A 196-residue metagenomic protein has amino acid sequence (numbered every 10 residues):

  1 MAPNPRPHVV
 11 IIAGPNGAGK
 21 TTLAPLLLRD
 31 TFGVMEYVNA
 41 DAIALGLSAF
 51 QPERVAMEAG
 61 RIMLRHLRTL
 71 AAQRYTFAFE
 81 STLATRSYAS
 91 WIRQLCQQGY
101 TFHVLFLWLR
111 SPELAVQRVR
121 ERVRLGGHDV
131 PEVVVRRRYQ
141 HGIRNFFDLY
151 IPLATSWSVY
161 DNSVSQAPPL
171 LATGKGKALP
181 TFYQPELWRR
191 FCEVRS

Functional and structural regions predicted by a protein language model:
M1-P7, L70-A71: Phosphate-binding P-loop
I11-G14: The Walker A (P-loop) glycine that initiates the GxxxxGKT/S ATP-binding motif of P-loop NTPases
G17: Walker A (P-loop) phosphate-binding loop of P-loop NTPases
K20: Conserved lysine of the Walker
A24-Y75: Conserved substrate/cofactor phosphate-moiety recognition/catalytic segment in nucleotide-dependent phosphotransferases
V55-L109, G142, Y150: Glycine-rich phosphate-binding loop used to anchor ATP phosphates in small-molecule kinases, encompassing both
Y100-L149: A glycine- and Lys/Arg-enriched "phosphate-lid" helix/loop adjacent to the NTP-binding pocket of small-molecule kinases
D148-S196: NTP-dependent small-molecule kinase module
